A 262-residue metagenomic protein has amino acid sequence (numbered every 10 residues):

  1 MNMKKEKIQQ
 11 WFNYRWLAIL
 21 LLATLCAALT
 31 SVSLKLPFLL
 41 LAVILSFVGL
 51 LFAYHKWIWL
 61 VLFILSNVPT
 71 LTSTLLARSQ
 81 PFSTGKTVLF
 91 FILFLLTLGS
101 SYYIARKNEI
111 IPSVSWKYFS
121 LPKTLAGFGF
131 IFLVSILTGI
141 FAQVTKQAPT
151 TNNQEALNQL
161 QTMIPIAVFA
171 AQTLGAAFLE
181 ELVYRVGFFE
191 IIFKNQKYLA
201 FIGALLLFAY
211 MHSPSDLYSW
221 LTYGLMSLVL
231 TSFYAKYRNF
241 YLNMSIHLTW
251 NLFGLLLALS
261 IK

Functional and structural regions predicted by a protein language model:
M1-W11: Short, Lys/Arg-rich, polar N-terminal cytosolic tail immediately upstream of the first transmembrane signal-anchor
I8, L21-V43, F132-I136, P149 (+1 more regions): Transmembrane helix-loop-helix hairpins at the membrane interface of multi-pass integral membrane proteins
I8, L50-L60, Q80-F82, I110-F119 (+2 more regions): Membrane-interface helix-boundary motifs at transmembrane edges
F12-A27, W59-T70, A126-L133, F201-A204: Alpha-helical transmembrane segments
A27, A53, T70-L71, S101-A105 (+4 more regions): Hydrophobic alpha-helical segments of integral membrane proteins
T30-A105: Alpha-helical transmembrane segments in multi-pass membrane proteins
G49-L51, K107, E180-Y184: C-terminal ends of transmembrane helices
P81-V88, I104-A176: Juxtamembrane helix-loop-helix connectors linking adjacent transmembrane helices in multi-pass membrane enzymes
